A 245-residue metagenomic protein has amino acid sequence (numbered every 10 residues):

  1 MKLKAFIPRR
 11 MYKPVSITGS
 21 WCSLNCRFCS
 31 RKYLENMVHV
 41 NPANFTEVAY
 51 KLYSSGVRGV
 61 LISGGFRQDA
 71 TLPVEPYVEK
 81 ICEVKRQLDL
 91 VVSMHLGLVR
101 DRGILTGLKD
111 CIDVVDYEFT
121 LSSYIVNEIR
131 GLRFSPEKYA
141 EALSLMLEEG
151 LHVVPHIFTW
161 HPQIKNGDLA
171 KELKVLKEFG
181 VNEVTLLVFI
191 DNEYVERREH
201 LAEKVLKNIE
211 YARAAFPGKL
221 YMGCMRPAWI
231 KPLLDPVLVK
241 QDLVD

Functional and structural regions predicted by a protein language model:
M1-A5, S30, T46, Y50 (+2 more regions): Auxiliary Fe-S-binding modules of radical SAM enzymes
M1-V38: N-terminal [4Fe-4S]-dependent radical SAM core
R31-A43, L52-P73, V84-R102, D113-A140 (+2 more regions): Core AdoMet radical
Y53-S54, T106-C111, S144-E148, K177-G180: Acidic (Asp/Glu)-rich catalytic clusters
F66-Q68, L96-R100, L121-S123, T159-Q163 (+2 more regions): Active-site-proximal loop/turn and secondary-structure-junction residues that shape catalytic pockets, frequently
T71-L96, S135-V154, R198-M222: Alpha-helix-loop-beta-strand connector modules within alpha/beta enzyme cores
L72-P76, R102-C111, N166-L169, L234: Distinct, well-ordered alpha-helical segments
H95-R102, G131-E137, F158-L173, W229: Active-site glycine- and acidic-residue-rich loops that bind and position anionic ligands or nucleotide-like cofactors
